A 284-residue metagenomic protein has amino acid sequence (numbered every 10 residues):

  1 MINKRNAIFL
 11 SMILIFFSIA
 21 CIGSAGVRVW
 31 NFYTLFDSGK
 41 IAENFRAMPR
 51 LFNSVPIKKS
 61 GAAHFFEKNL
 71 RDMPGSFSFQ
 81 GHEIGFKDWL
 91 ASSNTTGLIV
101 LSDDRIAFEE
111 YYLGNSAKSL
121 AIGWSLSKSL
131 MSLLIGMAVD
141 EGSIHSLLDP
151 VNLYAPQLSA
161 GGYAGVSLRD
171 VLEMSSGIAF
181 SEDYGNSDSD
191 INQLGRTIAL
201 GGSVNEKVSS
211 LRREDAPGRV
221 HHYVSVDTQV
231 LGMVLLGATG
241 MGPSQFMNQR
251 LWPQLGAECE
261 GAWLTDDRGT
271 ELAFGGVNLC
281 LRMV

Functional and structural regions predicted by a protein language model:
I2-S116, I144, G202, S209: N-terminal leader/targeting segments and the immediately adjacent pre-domain N-terminus
E83, S116-A117, L211-P217, D227-Q229 (+1 more regions): Flexible glycine/proline-enriched surface loops and loop-helix/loop-strand junctions
D104, I122-L147, V171, L231-L235: Active-site SXXK
A107-E110, D149-N152, S187-A216, G242-E260: Short, charged, amphipathic alpha-helices and their helix-cap/turn boundaries
W124, H221-Y223: Catalytic tyrosine of NAD(P)H-dependent dehydrogenase/reductases that use a Tyr as the general acid/base
E141-A179, S210, G237-L279: Active-site helix/loop module of the DD-peptidase/beta-lactamase fold, centered on the serine-lysine SxxK catalytic
E182-N186: Short, solvent-exposed loop/turn and secondary-structure capping segments
D227-V234, A273-V284: Active-site-proximal alpha-helical segments within enzyme catalytic domains
